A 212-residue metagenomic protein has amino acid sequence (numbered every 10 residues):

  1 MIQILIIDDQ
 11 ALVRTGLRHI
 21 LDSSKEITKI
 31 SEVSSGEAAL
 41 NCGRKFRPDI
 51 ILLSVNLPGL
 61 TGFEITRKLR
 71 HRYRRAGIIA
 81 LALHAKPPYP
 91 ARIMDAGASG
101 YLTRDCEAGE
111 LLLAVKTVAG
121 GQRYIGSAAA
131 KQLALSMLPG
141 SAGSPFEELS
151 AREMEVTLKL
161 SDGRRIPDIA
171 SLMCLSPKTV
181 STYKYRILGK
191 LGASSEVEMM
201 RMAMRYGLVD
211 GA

Functional and structural regions predicted by a protein language model:
E26-S34, C42, A193: Short hydrophobic/Thr-rich beta-strand motif most characteristic of the beta2 strand and flanking loop of CheY-like
E32, L57-L60: Residue-level signal for the "D+5" position in two-component response regulator receiver
S35-A38, T61-E64: Acidic catalytic/metal-coordinating carboxylates
S54, A82: Active-site residues of response regulator receiver
F63-R75: Short amphipathic alpha-helix used as the core "switch/output" element in two-component signaling
P88-D95, S99-A151, E155, V197 (+1 more regions): Short, flexible helix-to-coil linker/hinge segments that flank and couple to helix-turn-helix
A142-K178: Helix-turn-helix DNA-binding segment
R165-E198: Recognition helix of helix-turn-helix DNA-binding domains
